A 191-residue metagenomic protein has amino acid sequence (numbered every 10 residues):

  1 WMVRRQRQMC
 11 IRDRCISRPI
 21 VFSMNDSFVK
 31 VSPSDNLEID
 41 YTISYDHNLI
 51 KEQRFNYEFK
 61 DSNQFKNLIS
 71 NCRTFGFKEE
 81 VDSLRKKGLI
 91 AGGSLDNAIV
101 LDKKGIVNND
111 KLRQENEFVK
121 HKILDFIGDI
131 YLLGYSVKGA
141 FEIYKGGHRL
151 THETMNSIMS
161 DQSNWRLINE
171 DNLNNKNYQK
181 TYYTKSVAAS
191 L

Functional and structural regions predicted by a protein language model:
W1-I11: Single conserved hydrophobic/aromatic residue that forms the stacking wall/gate of nucleotide- or nucleobase-binding
Q8, N169-N174: A generic structural motif
R14-Q53: C-terminal polymerase-core module
V21, S44, N56, N177 (+1 more regions): Intrinsically disordered, low-complexity N-terminal regions enriched in serine/proline/glycine with scattered basic
L37-D40, S44-E170, A188-A189: Conserved mixed alpha/beta catalytic, RNA-binding, or beta-rich assembly cores of soluble enzyme, regulatory
N175-L191: C-terminal functional modules
